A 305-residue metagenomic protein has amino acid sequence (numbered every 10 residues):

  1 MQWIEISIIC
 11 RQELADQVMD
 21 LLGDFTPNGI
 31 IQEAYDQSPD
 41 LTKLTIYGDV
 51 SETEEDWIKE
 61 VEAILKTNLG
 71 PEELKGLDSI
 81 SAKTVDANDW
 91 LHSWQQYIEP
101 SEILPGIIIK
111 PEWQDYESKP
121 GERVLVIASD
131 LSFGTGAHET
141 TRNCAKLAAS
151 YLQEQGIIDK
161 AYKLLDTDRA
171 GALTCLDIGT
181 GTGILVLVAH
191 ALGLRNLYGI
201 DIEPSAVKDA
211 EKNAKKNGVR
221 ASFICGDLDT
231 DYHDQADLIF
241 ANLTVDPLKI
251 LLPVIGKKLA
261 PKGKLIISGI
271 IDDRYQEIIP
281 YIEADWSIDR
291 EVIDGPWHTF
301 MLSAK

Functional and structural regions predicted by a protein language model:
W3-E5, L41-K43, D166, D294-M301: Short hydrophobic/aromatic beta-strand or adjacent loop that forms the aromatic wall/cage of a ligand/substrate-binding
W3-K119: N-terminal auxiliary segments of SAM/dcSAM-dependent transferases
T42, A172-L173, G263: Nucleotide donor/acceptor-binding cores
V85-K163: SAM-dependent Rossmann-like transferase core, predominantly class I methyltransferases with a strong bias toward
L131, T135-Y232: Conserved SAM/SAH cofactor-binding pocket of Class I
E154-Q155, I202-S303: S-adenosylmethionine
